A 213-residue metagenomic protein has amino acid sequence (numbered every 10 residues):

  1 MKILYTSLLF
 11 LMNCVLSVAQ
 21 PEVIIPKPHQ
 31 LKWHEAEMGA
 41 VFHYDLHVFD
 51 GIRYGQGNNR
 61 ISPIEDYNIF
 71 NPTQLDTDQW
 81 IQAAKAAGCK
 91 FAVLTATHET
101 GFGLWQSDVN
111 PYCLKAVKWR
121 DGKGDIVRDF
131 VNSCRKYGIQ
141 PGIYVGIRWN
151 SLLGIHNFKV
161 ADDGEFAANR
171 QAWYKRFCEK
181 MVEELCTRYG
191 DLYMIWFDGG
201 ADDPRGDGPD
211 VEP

Functional and structural regions predicted by a protein language model:
M1-P21: Bacterial Sec-dependent N-terminal signal peptides
A19-P213: Mature catalytic domains of secreted/periplasmic carbohydrate-active enzymes
